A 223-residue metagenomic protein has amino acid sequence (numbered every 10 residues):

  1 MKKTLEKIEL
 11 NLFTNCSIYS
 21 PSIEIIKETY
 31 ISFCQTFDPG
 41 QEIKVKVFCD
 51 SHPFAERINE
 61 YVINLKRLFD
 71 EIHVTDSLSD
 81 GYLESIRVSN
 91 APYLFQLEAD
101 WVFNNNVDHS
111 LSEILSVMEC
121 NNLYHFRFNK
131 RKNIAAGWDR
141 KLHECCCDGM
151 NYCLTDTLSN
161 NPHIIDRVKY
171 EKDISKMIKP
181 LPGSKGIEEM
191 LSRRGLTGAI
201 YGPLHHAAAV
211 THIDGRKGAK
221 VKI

Functional and structural regions predicted by a protein language model:
M1-Y93: N-terminal anchoring/stem segment of glycosyltransferases
S17-S22, H52-A55, W101-N104, N133 (+2 more regions): Short acidic, S/G/P-rich loop/turn micro-motifs used as interaction or catalytic elements
E24-T29, T155-I223: C-terminal catalytic/acceptor-binding lobe
P92-N104: Short beta-strand-to-loop acidic/aromatic patch adjacent to the donor-nucleotide binding site
N105-F128: Conserved donor-nucleotide/metal-binding helix-loop-beta segment in metal-dependent transferases, i.e., the alpha-helix
Y124-R140: Short beta-strand-to-loop element that shapes/binds the nucleotide-sugar donor at the catalytic cleft/hinge
D139-T155: Short, flexible, basic/aromatic active-site loop/helix in glycosyltransferases
